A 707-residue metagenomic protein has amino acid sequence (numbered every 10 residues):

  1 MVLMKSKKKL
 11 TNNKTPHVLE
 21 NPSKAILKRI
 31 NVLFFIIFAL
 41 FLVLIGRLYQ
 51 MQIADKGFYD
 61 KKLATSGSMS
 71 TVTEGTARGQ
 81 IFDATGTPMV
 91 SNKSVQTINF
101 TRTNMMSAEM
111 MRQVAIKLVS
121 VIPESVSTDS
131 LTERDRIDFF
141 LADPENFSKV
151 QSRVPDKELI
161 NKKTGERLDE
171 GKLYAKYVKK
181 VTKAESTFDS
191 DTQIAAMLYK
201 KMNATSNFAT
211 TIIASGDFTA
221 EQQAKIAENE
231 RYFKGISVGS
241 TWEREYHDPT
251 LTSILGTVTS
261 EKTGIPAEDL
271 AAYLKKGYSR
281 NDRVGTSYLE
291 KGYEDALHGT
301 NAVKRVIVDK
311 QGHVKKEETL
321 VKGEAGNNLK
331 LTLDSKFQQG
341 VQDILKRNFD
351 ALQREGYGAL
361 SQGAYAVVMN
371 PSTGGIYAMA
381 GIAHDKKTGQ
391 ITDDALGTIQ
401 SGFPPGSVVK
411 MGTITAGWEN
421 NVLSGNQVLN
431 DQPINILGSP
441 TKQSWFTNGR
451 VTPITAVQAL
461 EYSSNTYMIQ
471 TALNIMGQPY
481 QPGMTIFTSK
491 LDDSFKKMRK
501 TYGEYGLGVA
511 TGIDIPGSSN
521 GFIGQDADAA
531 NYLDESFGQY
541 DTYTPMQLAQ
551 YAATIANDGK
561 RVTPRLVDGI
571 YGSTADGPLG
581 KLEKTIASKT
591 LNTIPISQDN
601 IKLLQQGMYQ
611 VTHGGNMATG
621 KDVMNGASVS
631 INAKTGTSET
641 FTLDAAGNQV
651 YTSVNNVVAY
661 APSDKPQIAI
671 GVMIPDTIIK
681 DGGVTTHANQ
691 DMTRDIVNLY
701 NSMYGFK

Functional and structural regions predicted by a protein language model:
V2-D295, V303-V314, A472, K496 (+1 more regions): Membrane-proximal periplasmic segments of bacterial cell-envelope enzymes, especially penicillin-binding proteins
D60-T73, F337-A359: Short, basic/aromatic recognition patches
R78, T398-V409, Y540, T685: Gly/Ser-rich catalytic serine loop of serine hydrolases
R78-F82, F233-S237, A351-M369: Short N-terminal helix-loop-first-beta-strand/juxtamembrane motif that initiates sensory/input modules
P88-S91, Q96, I307-E324, L333 (+4 more regions): Beta-lactam-recognizing serine transpeptidase/beta-lactamase-like catalytic domain environment
E109-S120, A224, E228, T252 (+15 more regions): Solvent-exposed, polar/charged alpha-helical surfaces in well-ordered, non-transmembrane soluble domains, broadly
G577, L582, Q690-K707: Short, gly/Ser/Thr-rich active-site loops of penicillin-recognizing serine hydrolases
D676-N689: A short acidic/glycine-rich loop-to-helix N-cap element
